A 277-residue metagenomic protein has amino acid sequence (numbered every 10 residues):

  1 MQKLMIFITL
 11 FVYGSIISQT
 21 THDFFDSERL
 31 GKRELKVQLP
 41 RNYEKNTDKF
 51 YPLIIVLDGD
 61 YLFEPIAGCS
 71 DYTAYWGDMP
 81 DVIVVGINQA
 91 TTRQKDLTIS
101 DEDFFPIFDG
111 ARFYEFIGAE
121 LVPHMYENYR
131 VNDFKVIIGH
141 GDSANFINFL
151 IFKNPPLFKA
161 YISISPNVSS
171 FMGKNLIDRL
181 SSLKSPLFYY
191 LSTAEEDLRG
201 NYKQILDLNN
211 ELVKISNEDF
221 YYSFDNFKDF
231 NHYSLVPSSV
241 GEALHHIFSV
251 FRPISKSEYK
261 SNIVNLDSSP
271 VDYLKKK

Functional and structural regions predicted by a protein language model:
M1-T21, Y189: Bacterial Sec-dependent N-terminal signal peptides
Q19-K277: Non-catalytic cap/lid and distal C-terminal segments of serine-dependent acyl enzymes
